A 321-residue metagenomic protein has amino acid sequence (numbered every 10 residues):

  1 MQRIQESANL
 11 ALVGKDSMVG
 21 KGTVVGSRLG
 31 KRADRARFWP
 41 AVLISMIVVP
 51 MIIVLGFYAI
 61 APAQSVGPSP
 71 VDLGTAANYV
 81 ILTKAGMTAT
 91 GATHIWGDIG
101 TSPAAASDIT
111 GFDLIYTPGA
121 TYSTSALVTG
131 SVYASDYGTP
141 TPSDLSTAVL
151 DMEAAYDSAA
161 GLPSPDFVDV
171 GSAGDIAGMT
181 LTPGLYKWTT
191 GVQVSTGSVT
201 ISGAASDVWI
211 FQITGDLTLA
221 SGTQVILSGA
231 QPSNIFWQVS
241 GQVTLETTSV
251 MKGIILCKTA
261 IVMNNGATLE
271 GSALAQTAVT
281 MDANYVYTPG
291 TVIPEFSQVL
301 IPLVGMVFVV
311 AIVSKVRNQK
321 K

Functional and structural regions predicted by a protein language model:
M1-F38, K321: N-terminal secretory signal peptides that target proteins for export/translocation
M18, T268, Q298: Residue-level recognition of oxygen-bearing side chains
F38-L43, E295-L303: Short, hydrophobic alpha-helical membrane anchors of single-pass surface/secreted proteins
I44-G56, V307: Bacterial N-terminal signal peptides
P50, I60-A63: Cleavable N-terminal signal peptides
V54-I60, A311-Q319: Juxtamembrane cytosolic interface motif at the C-terminal end of transmembrane helices
P62-V292: Solvent-exposed adhesion/ligand-recognition segments of exported proteins
Q298-R317: A cross-kingdom C-terminal cell-surface attachment/processing module
